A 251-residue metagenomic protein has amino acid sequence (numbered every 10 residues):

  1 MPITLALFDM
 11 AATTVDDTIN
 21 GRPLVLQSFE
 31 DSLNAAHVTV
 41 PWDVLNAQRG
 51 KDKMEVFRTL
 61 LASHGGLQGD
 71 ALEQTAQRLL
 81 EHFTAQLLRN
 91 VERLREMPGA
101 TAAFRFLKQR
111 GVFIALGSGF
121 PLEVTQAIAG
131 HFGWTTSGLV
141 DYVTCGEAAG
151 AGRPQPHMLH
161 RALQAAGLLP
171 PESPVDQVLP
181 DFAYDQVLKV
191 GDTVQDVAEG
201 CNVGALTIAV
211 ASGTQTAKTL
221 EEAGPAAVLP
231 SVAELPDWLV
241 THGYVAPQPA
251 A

Functional and structural regions predicted by a protein language model:
M1-F8, Q186, V245-A251: Non-catalytic pre-domain segments flanking phosphatase-related domains
M1-V44: Active-site neighborhood of HAD-like aspartate-dependent phosphohydrolases
F29-L33, D52-D70, I128, A162-A165: Helix-loop "lid/cap" segments that line or gate small-molecule binding pockets
A85-L116, L122-I128, P156: Short, acidic loop-to-helix structural element flanking the phosphoryl-transfer center in phosphate-processing enzymes
R93, P121-L188, V194-V203, A217-T219: Substrate-recognition "cap/lid" segment bordering the active-site pocket of phosphatases
S212-E222: Short, glycine/polar-rich helix-capping loops at beta-to-alpha or helix-loop-helix junctions that flank or form
A227-S231: Short acidic-hydrophobic, aromatic-tinged amphipathic segments that line or gate anion-handling sites
